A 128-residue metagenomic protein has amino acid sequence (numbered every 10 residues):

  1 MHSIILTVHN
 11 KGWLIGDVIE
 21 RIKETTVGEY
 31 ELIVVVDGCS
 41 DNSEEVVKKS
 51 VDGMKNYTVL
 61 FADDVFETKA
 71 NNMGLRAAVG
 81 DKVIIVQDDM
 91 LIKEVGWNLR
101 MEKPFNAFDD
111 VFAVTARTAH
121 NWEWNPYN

Functional and structural regions predicted by a protein language model:
M1-S3, E31: Cell-envelope/extracellular polymer assembly enzymes that use nucleotide-activated donors
L6-D17, G38: Active-site beta-to-alpha loop of glycosyltransferases that engages the nucleotide-sugar donor
E20-E29: Short, acidic, metal-binding catalytic loop of nucleotide-sugar glycosyltransferases
E29-C39, L60-D63: Short beta-strand/loop segment that forms part of the nucleotide-sugar
V36-E45, L91: A conserved acidic beta->alpha catalytic loop
A62-A78: Glycine-rich, basic loop-to-helix element that forms the pyrophosphate-binding segment of sugar-nucleotide handling
V83: Short aromatic/hydrophobic "clamp" motif used to bind/position activated sugar donors
V95-N128: Conserved donor NDP-sugar-binding/catalytic core segment of glycosyltransferases
